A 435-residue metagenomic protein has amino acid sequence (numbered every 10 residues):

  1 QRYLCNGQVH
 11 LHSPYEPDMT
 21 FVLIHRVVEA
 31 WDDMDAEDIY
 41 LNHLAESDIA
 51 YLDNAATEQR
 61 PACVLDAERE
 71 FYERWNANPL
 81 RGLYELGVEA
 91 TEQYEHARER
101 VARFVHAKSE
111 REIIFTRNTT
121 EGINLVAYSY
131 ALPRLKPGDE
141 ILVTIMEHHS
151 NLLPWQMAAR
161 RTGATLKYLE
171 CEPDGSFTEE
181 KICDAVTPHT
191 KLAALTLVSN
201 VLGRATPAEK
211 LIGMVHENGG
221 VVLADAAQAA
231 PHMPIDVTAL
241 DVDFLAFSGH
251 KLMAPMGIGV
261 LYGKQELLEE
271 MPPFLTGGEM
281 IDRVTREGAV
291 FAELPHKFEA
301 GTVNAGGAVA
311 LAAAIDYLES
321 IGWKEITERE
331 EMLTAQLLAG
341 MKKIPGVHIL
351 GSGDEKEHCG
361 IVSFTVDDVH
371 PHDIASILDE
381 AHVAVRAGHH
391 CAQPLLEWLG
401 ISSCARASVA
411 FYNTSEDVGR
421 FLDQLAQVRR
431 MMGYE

Functional and structural regions predicted by a protein language model:
Q1-H12, E16: Extreme N-terminal basic, low-complexity initiation segments that serve as generic localization/processing leaders
Y15, T20-E435: Pyridoxal 5′-phosphate
